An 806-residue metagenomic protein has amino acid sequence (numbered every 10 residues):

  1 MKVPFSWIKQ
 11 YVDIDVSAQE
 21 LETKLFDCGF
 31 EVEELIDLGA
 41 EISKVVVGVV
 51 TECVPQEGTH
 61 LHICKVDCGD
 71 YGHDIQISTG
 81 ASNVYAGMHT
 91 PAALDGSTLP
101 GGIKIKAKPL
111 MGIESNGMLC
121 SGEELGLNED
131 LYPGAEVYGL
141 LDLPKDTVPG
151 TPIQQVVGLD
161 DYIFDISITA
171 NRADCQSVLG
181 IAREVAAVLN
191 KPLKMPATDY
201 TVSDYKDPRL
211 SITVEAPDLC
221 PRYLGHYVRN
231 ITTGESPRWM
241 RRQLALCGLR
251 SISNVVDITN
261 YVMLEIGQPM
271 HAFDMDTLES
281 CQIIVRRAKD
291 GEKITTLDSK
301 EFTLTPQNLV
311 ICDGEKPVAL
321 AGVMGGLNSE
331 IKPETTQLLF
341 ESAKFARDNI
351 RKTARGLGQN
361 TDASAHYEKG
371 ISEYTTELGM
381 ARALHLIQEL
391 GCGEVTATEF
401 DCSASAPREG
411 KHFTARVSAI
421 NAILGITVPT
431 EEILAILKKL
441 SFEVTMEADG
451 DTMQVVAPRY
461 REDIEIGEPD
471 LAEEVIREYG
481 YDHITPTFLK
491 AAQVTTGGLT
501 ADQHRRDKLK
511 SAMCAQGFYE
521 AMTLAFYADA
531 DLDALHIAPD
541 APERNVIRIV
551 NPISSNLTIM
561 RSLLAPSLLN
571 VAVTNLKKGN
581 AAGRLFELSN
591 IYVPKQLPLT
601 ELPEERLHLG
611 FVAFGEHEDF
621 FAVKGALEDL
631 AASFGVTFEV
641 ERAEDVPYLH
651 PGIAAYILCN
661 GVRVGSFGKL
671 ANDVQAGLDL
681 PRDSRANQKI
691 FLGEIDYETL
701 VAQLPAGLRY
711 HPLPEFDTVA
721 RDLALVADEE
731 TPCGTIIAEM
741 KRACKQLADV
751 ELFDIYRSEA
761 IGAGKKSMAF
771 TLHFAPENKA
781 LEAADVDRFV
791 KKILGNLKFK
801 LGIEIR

Functional and structural regions predicted by a protein language model:
M1-V202, K206, L339, G356-G358 (+5 more regions): Phosphate-backbone binding interfaces of nucleic-acid-interacting proteins
K2, T23, K439-F442, A448 (+3 more regions): A carboxyl-terminal module marker
F5, T23, P55, L189 (+2 more regions): Glycine/proline-enriched, intrinsically flexible loops and inter-domain linkers
E33, V47-I77, R242, L246 (+1 more regions): Conserved mixed alpha/beta core segments that line enzyme active sites in large multi-domain catalysts
G39-S43, Y200-D204, V262, Q454-V456 (+5 more regions): Beta-rich nucleic-acid/ligand-interaction surfaces
E123, T233, F302-E409: Conserved catalytic alpha/beta cores of large enzymes that bind or transform nucleotide phosphates and polynucleotides
L189-V214, G391-I420: Terminal amphipathic helices with adjacent charged low-complexity linkers/tails
F413-A581, R721, H773-A775, D785-R806: Extended, well-folded interaction surfaces typified by the phenylalanyl-tRNA synthetase beta subunit core
